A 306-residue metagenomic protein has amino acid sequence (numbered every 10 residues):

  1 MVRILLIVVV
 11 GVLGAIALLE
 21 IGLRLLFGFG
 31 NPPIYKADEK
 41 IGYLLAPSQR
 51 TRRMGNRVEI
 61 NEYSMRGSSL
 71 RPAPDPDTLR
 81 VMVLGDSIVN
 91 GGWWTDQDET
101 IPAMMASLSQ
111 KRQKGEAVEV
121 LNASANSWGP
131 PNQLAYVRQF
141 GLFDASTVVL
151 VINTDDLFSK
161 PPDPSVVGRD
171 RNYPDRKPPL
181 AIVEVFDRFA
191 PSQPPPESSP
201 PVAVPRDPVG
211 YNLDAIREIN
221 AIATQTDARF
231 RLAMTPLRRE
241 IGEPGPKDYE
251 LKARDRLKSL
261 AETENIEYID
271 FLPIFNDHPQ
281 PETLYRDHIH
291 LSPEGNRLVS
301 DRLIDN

Functional and structural regions predicted by a protein language model:
L5, Y285-N306: Histidine-centered active-site loop/cap adjacent to the catalytic His in serine esterases/O-acetyl transfer systems
I7-G22: Hydrophobic membrane-insertion alpha-helices, especially the h-region of bacterial N-terminal signal peptides
F27-L108, R112-Q113, F275-H278: Membrane/wall-proximal cationic-aromatic binding patches
R57, V81-M82, I88-D175: Conserved SGNH/GDSL esterase-like catalytic core that processes O-acyl groups on lipids and polysaccharides
T78-L79, E116-V118, F143-V148, T224-R231 (+1 more regions): Loop/turn elements at helix/coil->beta-strand transitions in domains of secreted/extracellular proteins
I88-D96, N122-A123, P205-V209, P244-K247 (+1 more regions): Second-shell loop/turn segments in exported
N153-K258, T263-I266, F271-E282: Serine-dependent acyl-ester chemistry module
